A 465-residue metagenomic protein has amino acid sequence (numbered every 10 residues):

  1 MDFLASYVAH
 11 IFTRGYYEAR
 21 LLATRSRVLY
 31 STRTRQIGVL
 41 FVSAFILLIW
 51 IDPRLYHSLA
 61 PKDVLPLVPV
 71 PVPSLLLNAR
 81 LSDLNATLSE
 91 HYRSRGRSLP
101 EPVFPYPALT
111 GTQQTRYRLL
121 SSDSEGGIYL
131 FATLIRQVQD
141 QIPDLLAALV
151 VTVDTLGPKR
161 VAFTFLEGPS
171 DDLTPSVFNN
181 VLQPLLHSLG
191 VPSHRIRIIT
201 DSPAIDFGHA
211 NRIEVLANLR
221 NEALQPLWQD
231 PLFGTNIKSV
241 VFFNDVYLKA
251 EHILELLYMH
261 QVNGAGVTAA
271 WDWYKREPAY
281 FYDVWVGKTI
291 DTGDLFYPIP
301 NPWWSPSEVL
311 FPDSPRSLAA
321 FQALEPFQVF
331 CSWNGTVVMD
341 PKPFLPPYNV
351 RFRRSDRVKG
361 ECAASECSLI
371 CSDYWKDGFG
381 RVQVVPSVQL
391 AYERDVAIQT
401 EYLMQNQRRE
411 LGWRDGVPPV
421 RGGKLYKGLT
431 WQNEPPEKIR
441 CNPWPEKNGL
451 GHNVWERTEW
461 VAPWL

Functional and structural regions predicted by a protein language model:
D2-V70: N-terminal signal-anchor transmembrane helix specifying type II single-pass membrane topology of secretory-pathway
P53-P69, L75, D377-E401, R414: Active-site donor/metal-binding and catalytic loop motifs of nucleotide-sugar-dependent glycosylation enzymes
T115-R116, V138-D154: Short, well-formed alpha-helical segments that are part of the catalytic scaffolds of diverse glycosyltransferases
L130-V138, L166: A conserved hydrophobic helix/loop-capping motif in glycosyltransferases and polysaccharide synthases
A147-R160, D171, P184: Short, acidic, metal-binding catalytic loop of nucleotide-sugar glycosyltransferases
F163-K238, F243: Active-site-proximal specificity loops/subdomain of glycosyltransferases
Y247-R353, G416-V417, R421-V461: Conserved catalytic core of nucleotide-sugar-dependent glycosyltransferases
P326-Q328, G335-V337, P341-P346, R353-A391: Catalytic donor-sugar/metal-binding loop of nucleotide-sugar-dependent glycosyltransferases
